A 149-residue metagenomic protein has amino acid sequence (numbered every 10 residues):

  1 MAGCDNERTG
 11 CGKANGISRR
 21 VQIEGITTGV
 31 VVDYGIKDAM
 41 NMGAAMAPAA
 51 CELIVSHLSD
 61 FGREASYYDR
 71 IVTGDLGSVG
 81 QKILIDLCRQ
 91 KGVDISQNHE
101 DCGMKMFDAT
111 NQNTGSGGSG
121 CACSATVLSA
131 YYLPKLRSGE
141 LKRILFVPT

Functional and structural regions predicted by a protein language model:
M1, I17, Q90-A130: Conserved catalytic cysteine-centered active-site region of acyl-thioester-dependent Claisen-condensing enzymes
A2-V55, D60, Q97-M104, N113 (+2 more regions): Condensing-enzyme catalytic core mediating Claisen C-C bond formation in acyl metabolism
A39, T73, G117, C121: Glycine- and other small-residue-rich loops at beta-strand/loop junctions that grip anionic moieties
E64-Y67, E140: Short loop/turn motifs at secondary-structure junctions
Y67-G74: Short glycine-rich phosphate-binding loop at a beta-alpha junction
G74-D75, V147: Short His-Asn-centered micro-motif
L76-K91: Short glycine/threonine-rich loop-to-helix capping motif typified by GTGT followed within a few residues by an Asp-Pro
Y131-S138: Short basic/hydrophobic patches in alpha-helices and adjacent helix-turn junctions that form amphipathic surface motifs
